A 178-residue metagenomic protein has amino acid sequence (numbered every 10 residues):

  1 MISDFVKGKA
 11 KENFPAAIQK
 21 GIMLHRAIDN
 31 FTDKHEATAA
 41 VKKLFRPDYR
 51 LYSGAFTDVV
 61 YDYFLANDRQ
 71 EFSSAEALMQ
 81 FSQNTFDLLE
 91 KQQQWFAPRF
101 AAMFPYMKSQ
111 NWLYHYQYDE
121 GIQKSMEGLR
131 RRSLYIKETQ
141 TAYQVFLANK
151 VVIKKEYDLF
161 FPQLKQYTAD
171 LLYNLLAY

Functional and structural regions predicted by a protein language model:
M1-M23, A27-Y178: N-terminal leader/auxiliary helical segments
